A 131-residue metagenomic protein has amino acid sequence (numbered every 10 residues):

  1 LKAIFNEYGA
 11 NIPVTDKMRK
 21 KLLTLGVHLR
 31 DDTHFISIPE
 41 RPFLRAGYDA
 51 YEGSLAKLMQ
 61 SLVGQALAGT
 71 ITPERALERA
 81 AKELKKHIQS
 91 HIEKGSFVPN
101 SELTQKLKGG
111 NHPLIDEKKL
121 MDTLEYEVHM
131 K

Functional and structural regions predicted by a protein language model:
L1-K131: Short, Lys/Arg-rich flexible segments
